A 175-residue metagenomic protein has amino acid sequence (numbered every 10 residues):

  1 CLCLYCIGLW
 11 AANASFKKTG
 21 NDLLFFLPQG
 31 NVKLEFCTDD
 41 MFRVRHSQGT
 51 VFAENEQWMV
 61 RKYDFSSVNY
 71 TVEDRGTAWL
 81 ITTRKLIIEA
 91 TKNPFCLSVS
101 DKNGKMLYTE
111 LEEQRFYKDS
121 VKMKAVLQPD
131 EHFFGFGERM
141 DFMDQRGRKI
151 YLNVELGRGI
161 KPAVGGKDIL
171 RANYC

Functional and structural regions predicted by a protein language model:
C3, G8-C175: N-terminal accessory segment at the very beginning of proteins
